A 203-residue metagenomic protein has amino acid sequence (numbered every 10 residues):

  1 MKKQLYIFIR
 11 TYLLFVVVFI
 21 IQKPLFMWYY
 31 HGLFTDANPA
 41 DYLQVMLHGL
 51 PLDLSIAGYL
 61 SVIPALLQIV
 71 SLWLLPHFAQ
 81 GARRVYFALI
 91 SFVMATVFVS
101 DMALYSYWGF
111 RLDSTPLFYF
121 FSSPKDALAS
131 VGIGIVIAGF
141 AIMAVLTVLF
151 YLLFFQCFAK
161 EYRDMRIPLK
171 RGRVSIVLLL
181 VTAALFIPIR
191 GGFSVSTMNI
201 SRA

Functional and structural regions predicted by a protein language model:
K2-A203: Transmembrane and membrane-interface helices of multi-pass, inner-membrane envelope-modifying transferases
